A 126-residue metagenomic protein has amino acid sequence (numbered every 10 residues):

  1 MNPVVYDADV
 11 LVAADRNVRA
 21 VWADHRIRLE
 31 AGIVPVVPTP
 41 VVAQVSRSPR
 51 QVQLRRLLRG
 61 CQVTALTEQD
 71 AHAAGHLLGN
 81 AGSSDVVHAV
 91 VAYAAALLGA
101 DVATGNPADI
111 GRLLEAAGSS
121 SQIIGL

Functional and structural regions predicted by a protein language model:
M1-V37, S46-R59: Short, well-structured N-terminal submotif of metal-dependent ribonuclease cores
V10-L11, V41-V42, D70, V90-V91 (+1 more regions): Alpha-helix capping/helix-boundary segments
L11-D15, V42-A43, L78-G82: Short, flexible loop segments at the rims of nucleotide/cofactor-binding pockets, characterized by
V36, T64, Q122-I124: General small-molecule cofactor/ligand-binding pocket signal
V37, A65, V86, T104-G105: Short beta-strand scaffold positions
C61-A81: Acidic catalytic patch
D85-D101: Acidic, metal-associated active-site segment
A96-L126: Acidic, PIN/NYN-like endoribonuclease modules and their adjacent C-terminal/linker elements
